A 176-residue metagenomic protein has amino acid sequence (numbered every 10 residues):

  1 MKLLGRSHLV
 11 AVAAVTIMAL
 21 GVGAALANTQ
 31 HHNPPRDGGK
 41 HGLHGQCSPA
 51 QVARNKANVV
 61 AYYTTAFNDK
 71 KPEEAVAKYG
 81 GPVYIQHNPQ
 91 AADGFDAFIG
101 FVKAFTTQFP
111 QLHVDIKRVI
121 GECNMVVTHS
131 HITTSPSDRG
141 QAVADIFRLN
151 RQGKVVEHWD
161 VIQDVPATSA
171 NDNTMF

Functional and structural regions predicted by a protein language model:
K2-V12: Bacterial N-terminal signal peptides that target proteins for export
V12-G21: Bacterial N-terminal signal peptides
L26-T65, D69-K78, D172-F176: Short, low-complexity N-terminal intrinsically disordered segments enriched in polar/charged residues
V59, A75-V76, Y84, F98 (+3 more regions): Hydrophobic pocket/interface hotspot
V59, G121-I132: A short hydrophobic beta-strand element
P72-E122: A solvent-exposed, acidic/Ser-Thr-rich amphipathic alpha-helical stretch
L112-V114, R139-D145: Short, surface-exposed coil-to-beta transition loops
A144-T174: Short beta-strand edge/turn micro-motifs at domain boundaries
